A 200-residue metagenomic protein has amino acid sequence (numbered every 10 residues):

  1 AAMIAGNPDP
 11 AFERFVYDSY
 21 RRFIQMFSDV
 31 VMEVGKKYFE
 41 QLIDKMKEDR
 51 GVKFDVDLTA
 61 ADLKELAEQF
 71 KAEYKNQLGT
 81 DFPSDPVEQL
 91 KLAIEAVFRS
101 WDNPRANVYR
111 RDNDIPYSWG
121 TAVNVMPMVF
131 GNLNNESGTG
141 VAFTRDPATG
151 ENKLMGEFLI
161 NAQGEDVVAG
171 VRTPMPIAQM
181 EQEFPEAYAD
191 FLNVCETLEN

Functional and structural regions predicted by a protein language model:
A1-N200: Nucleotide/phosphate-binding sheet-loop regions of phosphoryl- and nucleotidyl-transfer enzymes
